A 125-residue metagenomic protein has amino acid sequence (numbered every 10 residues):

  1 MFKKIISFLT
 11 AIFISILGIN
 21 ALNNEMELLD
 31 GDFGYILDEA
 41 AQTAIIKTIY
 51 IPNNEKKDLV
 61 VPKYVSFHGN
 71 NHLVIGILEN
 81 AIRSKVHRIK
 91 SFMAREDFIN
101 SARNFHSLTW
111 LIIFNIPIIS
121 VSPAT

Functional and structural regions predicted by a protein language model:
F2-F98, H106, W110-T125: N-terminal capping/linker segments that flank leucine-rich repeat
